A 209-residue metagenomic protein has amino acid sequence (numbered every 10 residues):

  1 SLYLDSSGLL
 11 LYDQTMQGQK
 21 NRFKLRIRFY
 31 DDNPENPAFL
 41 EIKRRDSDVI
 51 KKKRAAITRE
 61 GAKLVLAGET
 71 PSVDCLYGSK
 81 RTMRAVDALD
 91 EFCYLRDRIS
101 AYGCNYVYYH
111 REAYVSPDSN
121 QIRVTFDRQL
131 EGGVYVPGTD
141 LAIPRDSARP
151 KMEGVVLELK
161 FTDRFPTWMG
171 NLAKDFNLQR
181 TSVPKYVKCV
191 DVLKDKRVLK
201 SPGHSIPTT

Functional and structural regions predicted by a protein language model:
S1-T209: Phosphate-end processing signature that detects enzymes handling 5′-triphosphorylated RNA and polyphosphate
